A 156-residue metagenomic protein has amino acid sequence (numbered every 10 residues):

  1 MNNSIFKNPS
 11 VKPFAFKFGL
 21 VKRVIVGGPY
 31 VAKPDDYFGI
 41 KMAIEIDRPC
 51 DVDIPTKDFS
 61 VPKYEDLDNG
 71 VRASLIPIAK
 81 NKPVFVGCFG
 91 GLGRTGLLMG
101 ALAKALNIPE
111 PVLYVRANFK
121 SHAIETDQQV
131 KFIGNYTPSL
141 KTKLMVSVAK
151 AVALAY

Functional and structural regions predicted by a protein language model:
M1-F85, L98-Y156: Cys-dependent protein tyrosine phosphatase-like superfamily
C88: Short cysteine clusters
G91: Conserved G/P- and acidic residue-centered "switch" motifs that form tight phosphate/ATP-binding loops in soluble
T95: Ser/Thr-glycine-rich phosphate-binding loops at phosphate-binding pockets of nucleotides, nucleotide cofactors
